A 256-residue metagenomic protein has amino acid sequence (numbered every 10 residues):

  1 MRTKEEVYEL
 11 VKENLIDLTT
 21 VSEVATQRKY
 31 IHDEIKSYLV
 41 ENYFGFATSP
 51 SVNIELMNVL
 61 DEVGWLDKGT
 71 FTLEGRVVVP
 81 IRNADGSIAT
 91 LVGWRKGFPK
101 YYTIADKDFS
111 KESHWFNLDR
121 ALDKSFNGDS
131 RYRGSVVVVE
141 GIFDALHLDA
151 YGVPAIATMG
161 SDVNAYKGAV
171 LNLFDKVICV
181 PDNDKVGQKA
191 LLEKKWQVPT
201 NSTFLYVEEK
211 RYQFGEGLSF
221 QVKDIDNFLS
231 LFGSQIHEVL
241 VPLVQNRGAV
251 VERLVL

Functional and structural regions predicted by a protein language model:
M1-V78, R82-D85, N127-R131, L243-L256: TOPRIM metal-binding catalytic domain and adjacent DNA-binding surface shared by DnaG-type primases
R2-E9, G141-D144, Q197: Short charge-dense sequence patches
Y8-V11, Y30, Y101-Y102, F174 (+1 more regions): Aromatic side chains
E23-Y30, T103-F126, Y212-L231: Short, exposed beta-strand "edge-strand" segments with a Pro/Gly-rich flavor and a Y/T-containing core
A25, A89, K100, Y132-V136 (+1 more regions): TOPRIM fold recognition
P50-D175, A190-L191: Phosphate-handling DNA/RNA-contact segment within nucleic-acid enzymes
